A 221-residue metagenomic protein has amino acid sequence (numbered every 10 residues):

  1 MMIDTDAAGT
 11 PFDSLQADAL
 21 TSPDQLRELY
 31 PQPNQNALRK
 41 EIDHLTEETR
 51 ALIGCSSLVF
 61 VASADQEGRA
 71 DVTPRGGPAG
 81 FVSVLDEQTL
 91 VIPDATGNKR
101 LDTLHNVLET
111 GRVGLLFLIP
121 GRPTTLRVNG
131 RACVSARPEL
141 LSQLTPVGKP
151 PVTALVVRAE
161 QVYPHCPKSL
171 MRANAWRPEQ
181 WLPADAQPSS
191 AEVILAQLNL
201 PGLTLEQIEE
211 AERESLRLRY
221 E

Functional and structural regions predicted by a protein language model:
M1-E221: Binding-site signature for planar aromatic cofactors or substrates
